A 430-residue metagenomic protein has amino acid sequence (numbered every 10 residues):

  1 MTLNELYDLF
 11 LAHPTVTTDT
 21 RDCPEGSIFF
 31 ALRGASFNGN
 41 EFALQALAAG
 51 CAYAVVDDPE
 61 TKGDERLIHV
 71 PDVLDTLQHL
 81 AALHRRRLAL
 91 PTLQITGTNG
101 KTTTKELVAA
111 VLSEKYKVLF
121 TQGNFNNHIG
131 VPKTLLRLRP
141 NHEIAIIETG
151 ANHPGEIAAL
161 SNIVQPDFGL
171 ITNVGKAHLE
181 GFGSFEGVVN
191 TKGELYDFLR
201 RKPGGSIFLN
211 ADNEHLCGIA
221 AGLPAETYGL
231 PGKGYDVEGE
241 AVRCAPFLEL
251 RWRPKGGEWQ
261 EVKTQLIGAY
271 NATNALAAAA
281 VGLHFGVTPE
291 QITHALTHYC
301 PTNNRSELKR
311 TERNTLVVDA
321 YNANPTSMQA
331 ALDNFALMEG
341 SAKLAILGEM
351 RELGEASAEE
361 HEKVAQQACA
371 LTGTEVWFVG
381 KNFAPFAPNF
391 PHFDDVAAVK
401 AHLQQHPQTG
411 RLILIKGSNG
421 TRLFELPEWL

Functional and structural regions predicted by a protein language model:
M1-H79, L83, A336-G340, Q366-G380 (+1 more regions): N-terminal leader/targeting and accessory segments in enzymes
D8-V16, D75-Q78, N126-I129, T149-P154 (+5 more regions): Short gly/ser/thr-rich secondary-structure transition/capping motifs
S27, A46, L80, I95 (+13 more regions): Residue-level signal for inorganic ion chemistry
G34-F37, P301-N304, A320-P391, S418: Active-site beta-alpha connecting loops in nucleotide-dependent enzymes
V56-D64, L170-T315, G340-S341, Q366-E375 (+2 more regions): Acidic, Mg2+-coordinating active-site environments of NTP-dependent enzymes
T76-A211, H215-P224, A401, Q405 (+1 more regions): Phosphate-binding loop of NTP-binding sites
I95, N303-R305, L423-L426: ATP-dependent carboxylate/acyl-activation modules
H392, R411-E428: Peripheral docking tails and interdomain loops at the edges of cofactor- or intermediate-handling domains
